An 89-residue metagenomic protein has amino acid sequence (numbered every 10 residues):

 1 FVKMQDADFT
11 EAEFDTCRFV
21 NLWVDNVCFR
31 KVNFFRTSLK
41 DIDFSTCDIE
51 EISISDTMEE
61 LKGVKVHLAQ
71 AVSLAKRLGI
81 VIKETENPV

Functional and structural regions predicted by a protein language model:
F1-V89: Tandem repeat scaffolds
